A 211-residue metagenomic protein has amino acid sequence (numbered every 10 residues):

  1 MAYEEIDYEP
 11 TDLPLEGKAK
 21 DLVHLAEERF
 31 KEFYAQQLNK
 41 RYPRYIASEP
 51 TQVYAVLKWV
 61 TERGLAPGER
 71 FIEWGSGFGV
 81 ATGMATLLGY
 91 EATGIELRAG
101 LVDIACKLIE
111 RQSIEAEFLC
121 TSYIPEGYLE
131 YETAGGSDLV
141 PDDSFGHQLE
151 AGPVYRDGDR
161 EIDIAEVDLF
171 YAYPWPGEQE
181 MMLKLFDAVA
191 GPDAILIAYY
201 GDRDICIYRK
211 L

Functional and structural regions predicted by a protein language model:
M1-P67: S-adenosyl-L-methionine
R63-A66, I162-E166: Glycine-rich phosphate-binding loop signature in dinucleotide/nucleotide-binding domains
P67-G77: Conserved class I S-adenosyl-L-methionine
F78-Y90: Conserved SAM-binding loop of SAM-dependent methyltransferases across substrates and taxa, primarily the Class I
E91-E96: Conserved SAM-binding motif I beta-strand of class I
V102-D103: Short alpha-helix immediately C-terminal to the canonical SAM-binding loop
C106-D163: S-adenosyl-L-methionine
V167-L169, W175-L211: C-terminal substrate-binding/active-site "lid" region of AdoMet-derived donor-dependent transferases
